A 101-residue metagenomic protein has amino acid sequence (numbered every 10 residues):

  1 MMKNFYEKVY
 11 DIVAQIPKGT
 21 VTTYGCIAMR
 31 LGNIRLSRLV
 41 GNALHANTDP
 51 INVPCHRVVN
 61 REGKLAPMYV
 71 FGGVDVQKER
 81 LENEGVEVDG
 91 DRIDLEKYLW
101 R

Functional and structural regions predicted by a protein language model:
M1-R101: Nucleic acid-binding interface residues in structured DNA/RNA-binding domains, emphasizing the DNA-engaging scaffolds
